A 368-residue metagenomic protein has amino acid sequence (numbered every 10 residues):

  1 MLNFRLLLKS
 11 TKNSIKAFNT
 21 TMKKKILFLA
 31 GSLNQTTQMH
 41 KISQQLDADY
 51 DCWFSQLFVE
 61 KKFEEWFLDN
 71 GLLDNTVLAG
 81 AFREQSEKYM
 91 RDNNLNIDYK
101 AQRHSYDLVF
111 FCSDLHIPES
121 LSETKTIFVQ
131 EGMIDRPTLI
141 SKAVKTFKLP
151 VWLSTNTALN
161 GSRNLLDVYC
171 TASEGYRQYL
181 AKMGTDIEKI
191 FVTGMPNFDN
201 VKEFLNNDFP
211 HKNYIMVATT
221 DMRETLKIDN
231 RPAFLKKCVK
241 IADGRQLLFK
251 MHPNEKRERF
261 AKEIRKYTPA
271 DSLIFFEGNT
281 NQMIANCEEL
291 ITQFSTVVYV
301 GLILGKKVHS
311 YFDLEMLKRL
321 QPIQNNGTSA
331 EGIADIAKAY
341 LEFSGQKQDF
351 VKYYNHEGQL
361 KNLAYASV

Functional and structural regions predicted by a protein language model:
M1-K25, A30-S32, E65-N70, F147-W152 (+1 more regions): Membrane-proximal basic amphipathic "stem/tether" segments
A17, N94-S105, I274-M283: Short acidic low-complexity segments
F18-I26, E123, D208-I215: A short, charged/proline- and glycine-enriched loop that marks the coil->beta-strand transition at the N-terminal
L27-N200, V298: Active-site and donor-binding regions of nucleotide-sugar-utilizing enzymes
Q38-M39, Q45-L46, P196-E263: Conserved catalytic-core segment of nucleotide-activated headgroup transferases in glycan assembly
I127, F276-P322: A donor-sugar binding/catalytic signature common to diverse glycosyltransferases and related nucleotide-sugar
L166, L320-V368: Leloir-type glycosyltransferase catalytic cores
A261-F276: Nucleotide-activated donor-binding/catalytic signature segment of Leloir-type glycosyltransferases, i.e., the conserved
